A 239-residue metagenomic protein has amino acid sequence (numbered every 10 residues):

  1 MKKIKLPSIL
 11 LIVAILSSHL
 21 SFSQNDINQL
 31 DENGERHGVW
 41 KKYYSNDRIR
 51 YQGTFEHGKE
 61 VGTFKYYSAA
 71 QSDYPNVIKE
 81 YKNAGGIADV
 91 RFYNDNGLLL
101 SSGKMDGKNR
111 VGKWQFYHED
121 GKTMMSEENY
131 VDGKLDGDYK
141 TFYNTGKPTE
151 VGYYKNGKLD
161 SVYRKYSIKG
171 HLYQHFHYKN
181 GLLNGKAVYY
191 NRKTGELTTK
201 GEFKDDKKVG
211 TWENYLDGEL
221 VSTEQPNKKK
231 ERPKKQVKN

Functional and structural regions predicted by a protein language model:
M1-I27: Bacterial Sec-dependent N-terminal signal peptides
H19-N239: Glycine/tyrosine- and acidic-biased, solvent-exposed loop/turn segments at the edges of beta-strands
